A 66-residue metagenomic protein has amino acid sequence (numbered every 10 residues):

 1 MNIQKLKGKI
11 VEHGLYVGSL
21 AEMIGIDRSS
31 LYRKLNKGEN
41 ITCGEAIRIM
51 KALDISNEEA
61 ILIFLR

Functional and structural regions predicted by a protein language model:
M1-N2, I26, I41: Alpha-helix N-cap/N′ positions at the starts of helices
M1-Y16: A short, Lys/Arg-rich alpha-helix, primarily the initiator
K9, M23, K34-L35, I63: Residues in the recognition helix of alpha-helical DNA-binding motifs
I10, A21, M50: The alpha-helix within a helix-turn-helix
G14-R33: Short alpha-helical DNA-recognition segment
G38-K51: Short, basic-rich loop-to-helix N-cap that marks the start of a DNA-contacting helix
D54-R66: Short C-terminal boundary/hinge segments that cap the last helix of small helical domains
